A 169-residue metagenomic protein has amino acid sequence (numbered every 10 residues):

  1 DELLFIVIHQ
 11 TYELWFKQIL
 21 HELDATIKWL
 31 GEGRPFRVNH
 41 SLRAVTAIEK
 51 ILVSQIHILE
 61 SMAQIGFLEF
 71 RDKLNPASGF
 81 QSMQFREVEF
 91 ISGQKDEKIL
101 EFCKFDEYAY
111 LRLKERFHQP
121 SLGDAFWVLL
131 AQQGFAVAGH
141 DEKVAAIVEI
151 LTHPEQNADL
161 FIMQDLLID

Functional and structural regions predicted by a protein language model:
D1-D169: Surface-exposed peri-terminal alpha-helical interaction modules
